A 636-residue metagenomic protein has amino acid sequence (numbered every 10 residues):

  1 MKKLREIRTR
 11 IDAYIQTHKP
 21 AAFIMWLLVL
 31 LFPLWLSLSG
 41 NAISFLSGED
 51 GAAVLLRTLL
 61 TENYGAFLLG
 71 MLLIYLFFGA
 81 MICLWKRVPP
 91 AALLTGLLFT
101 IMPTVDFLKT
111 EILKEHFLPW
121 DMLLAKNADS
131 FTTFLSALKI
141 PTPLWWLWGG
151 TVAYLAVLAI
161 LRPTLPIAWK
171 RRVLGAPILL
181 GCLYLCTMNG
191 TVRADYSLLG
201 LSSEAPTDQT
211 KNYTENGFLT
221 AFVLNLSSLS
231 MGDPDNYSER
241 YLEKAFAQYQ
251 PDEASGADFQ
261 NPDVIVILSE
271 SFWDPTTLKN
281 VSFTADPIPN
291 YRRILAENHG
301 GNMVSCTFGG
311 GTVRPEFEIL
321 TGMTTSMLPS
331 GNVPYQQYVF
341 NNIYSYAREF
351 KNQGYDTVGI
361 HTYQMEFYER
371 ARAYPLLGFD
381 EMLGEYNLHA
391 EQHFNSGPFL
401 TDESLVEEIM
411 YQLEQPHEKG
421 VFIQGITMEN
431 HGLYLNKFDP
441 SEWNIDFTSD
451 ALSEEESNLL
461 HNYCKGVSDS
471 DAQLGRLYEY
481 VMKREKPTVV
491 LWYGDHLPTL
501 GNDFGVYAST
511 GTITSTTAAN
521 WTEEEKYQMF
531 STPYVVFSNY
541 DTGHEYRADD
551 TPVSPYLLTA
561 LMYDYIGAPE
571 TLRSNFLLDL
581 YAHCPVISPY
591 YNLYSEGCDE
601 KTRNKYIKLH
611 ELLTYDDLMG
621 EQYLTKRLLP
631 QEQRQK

Functional and structural regions predicted by a protein language model:
K2-T210: Transmembrane and membrane-interface helices of multi-pass, inner-membrane envelope-modifying transferases
T95-L98, A125, N216-L219, D471-Y478 (+1 more regions): Short amphipathic alpha-helical surface patches that serve as generic macromolecular interface elements
D106-D121, I140-P141, D235-E239, G384 (+3 more regions): A diffuse structural propensity rather than consistent per-protein peaks
L113, W120-M122, T207-F218, C306-G310 (+1 more regions): Membrane-interface micro-motifs in multi-pass membrane enzymes
L113, W120-T133, T220-M231, E239-D252 (+2 more regions): Short alpha-helical interface patches
M122-A125, E215-L219, E239, I288 (+2 more regions): Alpha-helix initiation and N-capping motif
T187-V266: Membrane-interface segments at or immediately adjacent to transmembrane helices that form the boundary between
A247, P251-P262, V266-S269, D274-K636: Solvent-exposed soluble domains appended to multi-pass membrane proteins
